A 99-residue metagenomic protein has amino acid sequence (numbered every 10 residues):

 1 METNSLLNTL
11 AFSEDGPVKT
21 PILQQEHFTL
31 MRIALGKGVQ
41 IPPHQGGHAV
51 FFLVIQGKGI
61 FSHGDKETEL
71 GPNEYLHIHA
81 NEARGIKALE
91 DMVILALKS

Functional and structural regions predicted by a protein language model:
M1-H27, S62: A short, N-terminal "cap"/entry segment at the start of jelly-roll beta-barrel domains of the cupin/DSBH fold
G16, M31-G46: Conserved short histidine dyad/triad with adjacent acidic residue
Q40-I41, G57-S62: Short beta-strand segments in beta-sandwich/barrel cores
H48-G59: Glycine- and acidic-residue-biased ligand/ion/polar-headgroup-sensing regions
I55-Q56, G71-P72, E90: A cytosolic small-molecule/anion-sensing beta-strand core signal
D65-N81: Short acidic-glycine-tyrosine-enriched beta hairpin
A80-S99: Ligand-binding loop in jelly-roll beta-barrel domains
